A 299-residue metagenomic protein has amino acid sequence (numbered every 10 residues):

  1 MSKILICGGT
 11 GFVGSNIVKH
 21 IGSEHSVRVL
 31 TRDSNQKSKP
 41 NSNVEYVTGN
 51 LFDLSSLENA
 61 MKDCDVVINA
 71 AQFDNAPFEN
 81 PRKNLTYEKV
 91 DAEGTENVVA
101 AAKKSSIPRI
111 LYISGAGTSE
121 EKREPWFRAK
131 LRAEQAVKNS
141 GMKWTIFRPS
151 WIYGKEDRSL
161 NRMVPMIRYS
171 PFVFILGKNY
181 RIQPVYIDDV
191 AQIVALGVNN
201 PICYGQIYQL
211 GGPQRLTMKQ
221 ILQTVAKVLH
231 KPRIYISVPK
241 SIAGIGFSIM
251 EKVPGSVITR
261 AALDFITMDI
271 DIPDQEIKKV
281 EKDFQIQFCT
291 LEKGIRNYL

Functional and structural regions predicted by a protein language model:
I4-E24: N-terminal Rossmann NAD(P)H-binding glycine-rich loop of SDR-like oxidoreductase domains
N35-S38, S42-N97, A101-K104, A116-S119: NAD(P)H-binding glycine-rich loop region in Rossmannoid oxidoreductase-like domains and their noncatalytic homologs
A76, A116-F127, I152-D157: Conserved catalytic-site region of short-chain dehydrogenase/reductase
Y87-A92, L111, K130, Q183: Short alpha-helix in the Rossmann-fold core of NAD(P)-dependent oxidoreductases
N97, R158-S159, G177-V198, G205-Q209: Substrate-positioning beta->alpha
S114, Q135-E156, P165: Conserved beta-loop-beta element that borders a ligand/cofactor-binding pocket
G197-T259, D274-L299: Mid/C-terminal beta-alpha module of Rossmann-like enzyme folds, strongest in SDR-family dehydrogenases/epimerases
